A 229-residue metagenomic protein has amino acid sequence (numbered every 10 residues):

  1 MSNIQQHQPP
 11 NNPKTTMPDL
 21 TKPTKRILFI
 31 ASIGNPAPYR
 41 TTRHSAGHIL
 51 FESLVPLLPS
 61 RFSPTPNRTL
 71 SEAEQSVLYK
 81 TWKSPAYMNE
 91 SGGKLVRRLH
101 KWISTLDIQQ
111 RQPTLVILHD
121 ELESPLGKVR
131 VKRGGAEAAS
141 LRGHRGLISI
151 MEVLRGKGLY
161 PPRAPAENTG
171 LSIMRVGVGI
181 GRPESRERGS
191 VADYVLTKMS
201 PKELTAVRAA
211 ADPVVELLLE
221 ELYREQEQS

Functional and structural regions predicted by a protein language model:
N3-A138, I148-Y160, E167-G170, R188-G189 (+2 more regions): Nucleotide and nucleotide-moiety/phosphate-recognizing core
G170-V178: Conserved beta-loop-beta element that borders a ligand/cofactor-binding pocket
G179-P183: Short loop/turn motifs enriched for small/polar and acidic residues
A192-T205: Active-site-adjacent mobile loop/cap segments within catalytic or ligand-binding domains
E227-S229: Short, highly charged C-terminal tails/helix-capping segments
